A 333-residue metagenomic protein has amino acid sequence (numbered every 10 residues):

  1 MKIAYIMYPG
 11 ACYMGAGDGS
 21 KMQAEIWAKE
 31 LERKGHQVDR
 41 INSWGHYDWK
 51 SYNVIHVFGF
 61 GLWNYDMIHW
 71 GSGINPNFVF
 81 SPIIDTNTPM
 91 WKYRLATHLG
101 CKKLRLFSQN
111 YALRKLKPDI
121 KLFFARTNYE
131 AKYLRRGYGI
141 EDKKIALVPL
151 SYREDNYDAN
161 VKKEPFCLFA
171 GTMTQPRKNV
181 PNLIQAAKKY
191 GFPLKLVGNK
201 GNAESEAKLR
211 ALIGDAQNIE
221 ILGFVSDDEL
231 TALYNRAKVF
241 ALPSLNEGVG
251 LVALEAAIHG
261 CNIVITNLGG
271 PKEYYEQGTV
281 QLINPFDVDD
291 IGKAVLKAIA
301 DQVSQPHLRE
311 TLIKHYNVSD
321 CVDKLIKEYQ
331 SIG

Functional and structural regions predicted by a protein language model:
G19-M22, A300-S331: A charged, aromatic-enriched C-terminal amphipathic alpha-helix characteristic of glycosyltransferases across folds
K102-F123, K132: Membrane-proximal helix-turn-helix segments that form the acceptor-binding/catalytic region of lipid-linked
A159-K178, I184-G191, K195: Conserved donor-binding/catalytic core segment of Leloir-type glycosyltransferases
A207-D228: Nucleotide-activated donor-binding/catalytic signature segment of Leloir-type glycosyltransferases, i.e., the conserved
F224-V225, A232-A237: Short alpha-helical donor nucleotide-sugar binding micro-motif in glycosyltransferases
L245: Aromatic "clamp/platform" in nucleotide-sugar-dependent glycosyltransferases that forms part of the donor/acceptor
N262-I265: Short hydrophobic beta-strand element within catalytic cores of glycosyltransferases and related nucleotide-activated
Q277-V288, L296-Q302: Conserved acidic donor-binding segment of nucleotide-sugar-dependent glycosyltransferases
